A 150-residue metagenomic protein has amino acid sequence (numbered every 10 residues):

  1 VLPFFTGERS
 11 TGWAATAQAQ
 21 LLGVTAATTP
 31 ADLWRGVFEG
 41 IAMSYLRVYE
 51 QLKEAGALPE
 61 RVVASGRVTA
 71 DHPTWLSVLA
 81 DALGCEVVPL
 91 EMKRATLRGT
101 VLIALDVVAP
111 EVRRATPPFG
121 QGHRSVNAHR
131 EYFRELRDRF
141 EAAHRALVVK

Functional and structural regions predicted by a protein language model:
V1-K150: Glycine/Thr-rich phosphate-binding loops that ligate phosphate moieties of nucleotide and other phosphorylated ligands
